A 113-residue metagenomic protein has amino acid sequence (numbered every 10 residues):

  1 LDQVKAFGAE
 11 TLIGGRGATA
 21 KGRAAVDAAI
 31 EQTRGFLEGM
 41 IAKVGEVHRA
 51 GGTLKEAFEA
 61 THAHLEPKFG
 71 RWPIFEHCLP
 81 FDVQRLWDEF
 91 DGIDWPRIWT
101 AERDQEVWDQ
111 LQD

Functional and structural regions predicted by a protein language model:
L1-E56, A60: Divalent-metal (often Zn2+) His-rich catalytic cores of metallo-beta-lactamase-fold enzymes
E46-D113: C-terminal regulatory/interaction regions
